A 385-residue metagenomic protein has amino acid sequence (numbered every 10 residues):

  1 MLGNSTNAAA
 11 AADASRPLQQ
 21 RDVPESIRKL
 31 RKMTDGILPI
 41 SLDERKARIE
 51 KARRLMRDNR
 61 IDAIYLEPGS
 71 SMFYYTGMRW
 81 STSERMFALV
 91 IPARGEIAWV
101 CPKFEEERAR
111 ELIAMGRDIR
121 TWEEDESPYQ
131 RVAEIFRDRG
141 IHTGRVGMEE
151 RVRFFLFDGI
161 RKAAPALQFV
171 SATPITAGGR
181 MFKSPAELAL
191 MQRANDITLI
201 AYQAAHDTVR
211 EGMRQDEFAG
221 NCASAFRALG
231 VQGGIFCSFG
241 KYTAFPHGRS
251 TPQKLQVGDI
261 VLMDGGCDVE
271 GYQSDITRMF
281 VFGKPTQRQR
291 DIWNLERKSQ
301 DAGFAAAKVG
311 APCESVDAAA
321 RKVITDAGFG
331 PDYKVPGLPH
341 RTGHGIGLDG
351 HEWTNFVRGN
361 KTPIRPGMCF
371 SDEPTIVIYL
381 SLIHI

Functional and structural regions predicted by a protein language model:
L2-H384: Active-site neighborhoods and metal-handling regions in enzymes and metal-associated proteins
